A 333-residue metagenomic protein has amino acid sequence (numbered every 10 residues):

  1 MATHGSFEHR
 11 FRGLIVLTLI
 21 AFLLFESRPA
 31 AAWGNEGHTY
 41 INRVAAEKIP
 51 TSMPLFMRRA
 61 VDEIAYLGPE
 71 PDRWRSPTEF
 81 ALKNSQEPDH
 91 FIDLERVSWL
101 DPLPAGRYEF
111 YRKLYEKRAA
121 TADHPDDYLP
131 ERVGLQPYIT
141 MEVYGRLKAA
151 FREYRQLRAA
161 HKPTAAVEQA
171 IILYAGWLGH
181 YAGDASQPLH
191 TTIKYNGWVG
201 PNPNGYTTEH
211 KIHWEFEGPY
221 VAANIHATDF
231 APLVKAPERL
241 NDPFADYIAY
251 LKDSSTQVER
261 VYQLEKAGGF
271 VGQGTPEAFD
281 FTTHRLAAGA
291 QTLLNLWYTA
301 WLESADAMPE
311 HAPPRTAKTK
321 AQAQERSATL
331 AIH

Functional and structural regions predicted by a protein language model:
M1-H9: N-terminal secretory signal peptides that target proteins for export/translocation
H4-G5, L19-I20, N35: Absolute N-terminal positional cue centered near the fourth residue
E8, G13, N42, S186: Alpha-helical and His/Cys-centered functional microenvironments
E8, I20, E168-Q169: Intrinsically disordered, low-complexity segments enriched in polar/charged residues with Gly/Pro, especially when
G13-E26: Bacterial N-terminal signal peptides
E26-A175, T191-A287, Q291-H333: N-terminal, motif-rich segments that launch catalysis or mediate targeting to/interaction with membranes, typified by
I171-A185: Short alpha-helix carrying the canonical HExxH Zn2+-binding catalytic motif
